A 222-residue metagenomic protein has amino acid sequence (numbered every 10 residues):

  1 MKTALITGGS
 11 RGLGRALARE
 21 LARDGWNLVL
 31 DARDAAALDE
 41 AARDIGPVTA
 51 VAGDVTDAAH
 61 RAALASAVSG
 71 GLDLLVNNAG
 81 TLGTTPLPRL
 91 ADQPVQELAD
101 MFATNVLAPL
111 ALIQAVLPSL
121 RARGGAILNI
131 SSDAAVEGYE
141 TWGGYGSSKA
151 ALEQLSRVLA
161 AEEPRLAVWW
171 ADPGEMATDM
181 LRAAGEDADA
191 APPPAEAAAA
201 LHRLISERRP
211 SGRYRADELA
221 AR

Functional and structural regions predicted by a protein language model:
S10-R11: Conserved glycine-rich cofactor-binding loop
D24-E40: Conserved glycine-rich Rossmann-like NAD(P)H-binding loop of the short-chain dehydrogenase/reductase
A35, A52-A63, V95: The beta1-alpha1 cofactor-binding region of Rossmann-like NAD(H)/NADP(H)-dependent oxidoreductases
G80-A99, T141: Conserved mid-core segment of classical short-chain dehydrogenase/reductases
I113, S148: Active-site helix of classical SDR
S132: Residue(s) in the substrate-gating loop at a strand-loop-helix junction that position the organic substrate next
R165-L166, W170-T178, E186-R222: C-terminal helical subdomain
